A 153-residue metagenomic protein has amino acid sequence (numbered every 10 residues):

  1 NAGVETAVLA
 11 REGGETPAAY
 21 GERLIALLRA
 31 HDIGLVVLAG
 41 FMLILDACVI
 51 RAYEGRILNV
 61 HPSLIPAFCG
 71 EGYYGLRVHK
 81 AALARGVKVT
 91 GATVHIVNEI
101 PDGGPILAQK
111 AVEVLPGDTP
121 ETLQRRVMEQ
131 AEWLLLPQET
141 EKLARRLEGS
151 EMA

Functional and structural regions predicted by a protein language model:
N1-A153: One-carbon transfer enzymes
